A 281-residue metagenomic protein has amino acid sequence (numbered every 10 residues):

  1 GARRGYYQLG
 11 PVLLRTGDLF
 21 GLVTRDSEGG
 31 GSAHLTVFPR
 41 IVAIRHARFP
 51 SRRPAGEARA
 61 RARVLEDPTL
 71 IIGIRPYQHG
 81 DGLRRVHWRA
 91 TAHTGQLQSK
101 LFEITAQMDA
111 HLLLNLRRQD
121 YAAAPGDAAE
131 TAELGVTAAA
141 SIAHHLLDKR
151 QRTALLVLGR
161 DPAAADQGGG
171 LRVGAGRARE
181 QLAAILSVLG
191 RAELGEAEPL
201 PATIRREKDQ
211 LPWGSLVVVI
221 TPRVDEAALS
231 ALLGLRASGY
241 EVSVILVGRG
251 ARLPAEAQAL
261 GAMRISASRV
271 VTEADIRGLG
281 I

Functional and structural regions predicted by a protein language model:
G1-L171, L216-I220, A231-G234, S238 (+1 more regions): An amphipathic, basic-hydrophobic helix/alpha-beta surface used to engage anionic, phosphate-rich ligands or surfaces
R40-I41, D127-T131, A178, P199-T203 (+1 more regions): Secondary-structure junction/capping motif
L70, R84, A106, A178-I185 (+2 more regions): Alpha-helical structural motif
D81, G174-A183, M263-R269: Short, structured secondary-structure boundary patches
F102-E103, H145-L147, G176-E180, E207-L211: Short, conserved, surface-exposed binding loops centered on an aromatic residue
V136-A143, L182, L186, I204: A general structural signal for well-ordered alpha-helical packing
A164-P199: Short, charged loop segments at secondary-structure junctions
S187, R191-I281: Von Willebrand factor type A / integrin I
